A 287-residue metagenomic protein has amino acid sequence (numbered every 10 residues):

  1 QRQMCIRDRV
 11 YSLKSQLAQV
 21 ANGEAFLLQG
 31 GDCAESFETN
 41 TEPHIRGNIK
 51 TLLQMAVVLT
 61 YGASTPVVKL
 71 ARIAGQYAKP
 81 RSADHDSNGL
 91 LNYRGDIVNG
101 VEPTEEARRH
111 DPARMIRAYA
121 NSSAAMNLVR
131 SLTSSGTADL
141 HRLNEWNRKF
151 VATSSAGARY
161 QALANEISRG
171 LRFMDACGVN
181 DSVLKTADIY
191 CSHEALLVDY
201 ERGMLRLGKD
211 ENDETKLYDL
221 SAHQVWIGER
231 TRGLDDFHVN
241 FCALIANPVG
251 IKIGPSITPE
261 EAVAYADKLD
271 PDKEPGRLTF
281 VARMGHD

Functional and structural regions predicted by a protein language model:
R2-I6: Short, small-residue-biased leader/transition segments that mark boundaries at the very start of proteins
R7-L13, G23: A charge-rich, low-complexity, intrinsically flexible signal that marks solvent-exposed coils, linkers, repeats
Q16-A18: N-terminal regions that are enriched for targeting/export leaders and immediately downstream pro/stem segments
E24, A34, T39-H286: Active-site-facing alpha/beta catalytic cores
F26-L28: Transmembrane beta-strand segments of Gram-negative outer membrane beta-barrel proteins
